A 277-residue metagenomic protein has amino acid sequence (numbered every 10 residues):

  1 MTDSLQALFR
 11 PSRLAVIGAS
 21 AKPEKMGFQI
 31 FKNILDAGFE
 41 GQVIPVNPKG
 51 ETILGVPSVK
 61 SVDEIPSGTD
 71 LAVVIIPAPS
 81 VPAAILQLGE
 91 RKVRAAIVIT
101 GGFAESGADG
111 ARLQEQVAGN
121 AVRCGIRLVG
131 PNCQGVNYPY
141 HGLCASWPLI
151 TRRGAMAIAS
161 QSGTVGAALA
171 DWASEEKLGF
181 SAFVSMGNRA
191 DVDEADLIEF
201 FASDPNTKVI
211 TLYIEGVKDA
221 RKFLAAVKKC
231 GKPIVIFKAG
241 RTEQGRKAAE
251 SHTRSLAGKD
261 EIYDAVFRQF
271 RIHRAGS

Functional and structural regions predicted by a protein language model:
M1-S277: Catalytic-core regions of core metabolic enzymes, especially those transforming organic acids/acyl-group intermediates
